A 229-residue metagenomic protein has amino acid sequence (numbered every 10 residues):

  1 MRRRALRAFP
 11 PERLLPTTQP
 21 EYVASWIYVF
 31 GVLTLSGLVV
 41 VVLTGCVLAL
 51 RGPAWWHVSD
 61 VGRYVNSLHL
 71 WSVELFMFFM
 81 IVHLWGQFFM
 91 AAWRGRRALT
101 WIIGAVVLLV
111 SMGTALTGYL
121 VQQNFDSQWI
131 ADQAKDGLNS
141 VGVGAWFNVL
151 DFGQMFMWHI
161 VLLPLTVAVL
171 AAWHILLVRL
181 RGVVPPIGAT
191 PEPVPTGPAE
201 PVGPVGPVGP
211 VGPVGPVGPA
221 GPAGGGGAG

Functional and structural regions predicted by a protein language model:
M1-P198, G203, G224-G229: Membrane-embedded alpha-helical bundles that constitute the cytochrome b-like, heme-associated redox core of multi-pass
P201-P216: Long, low-complexity repeat segments with a short-period register
G212-A228: Long, low-complexity, intrinsically disordered segments
